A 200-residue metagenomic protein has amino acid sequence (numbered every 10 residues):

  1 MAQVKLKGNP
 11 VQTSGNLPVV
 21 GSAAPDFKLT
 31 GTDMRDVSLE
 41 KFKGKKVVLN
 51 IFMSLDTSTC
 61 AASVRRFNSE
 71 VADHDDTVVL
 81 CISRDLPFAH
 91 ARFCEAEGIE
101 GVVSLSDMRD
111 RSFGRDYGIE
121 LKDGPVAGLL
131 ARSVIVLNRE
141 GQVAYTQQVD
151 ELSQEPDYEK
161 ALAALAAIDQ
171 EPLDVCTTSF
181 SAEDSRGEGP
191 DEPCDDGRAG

Functional and structural regions predicted by a protein language model:
M1-G200: Chalcogenol-based redox active-site neighborhoods
